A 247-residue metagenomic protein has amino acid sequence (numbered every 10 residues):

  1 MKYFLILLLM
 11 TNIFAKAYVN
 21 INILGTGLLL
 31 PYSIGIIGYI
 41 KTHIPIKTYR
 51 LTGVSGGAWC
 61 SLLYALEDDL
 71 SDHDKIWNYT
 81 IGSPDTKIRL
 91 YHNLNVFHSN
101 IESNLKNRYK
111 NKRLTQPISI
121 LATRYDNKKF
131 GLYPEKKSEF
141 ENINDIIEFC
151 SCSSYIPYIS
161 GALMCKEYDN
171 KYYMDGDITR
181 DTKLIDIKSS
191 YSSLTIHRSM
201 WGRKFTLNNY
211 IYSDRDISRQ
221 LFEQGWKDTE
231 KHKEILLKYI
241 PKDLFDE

Functional and structural regions predicted by a protein language model:
M1-A17: Classical Sec-dependent N-terminal signal peptides that target proteins to the secretory pathway
F14-L51, L62-E247: Patatin-like phospholipase
S55: Catalytic nucleophile serine of serine hydrolases, specifically the conserved "nucleophile elbow" pentapeptide
